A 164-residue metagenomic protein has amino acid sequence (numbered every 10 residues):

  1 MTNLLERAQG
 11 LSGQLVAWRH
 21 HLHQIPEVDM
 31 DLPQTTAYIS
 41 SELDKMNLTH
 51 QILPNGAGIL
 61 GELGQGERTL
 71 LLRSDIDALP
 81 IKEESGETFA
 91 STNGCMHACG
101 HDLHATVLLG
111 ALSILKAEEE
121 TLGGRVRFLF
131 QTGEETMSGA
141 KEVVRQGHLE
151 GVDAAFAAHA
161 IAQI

Functional and structural regions predicted by a protein language model:
T2-H97, D102, T106, S113-L122: Acidic/His- and Gly-rich active-site-bordering loop/insert found across diverse amide/peptide-bond hydrolases
Q34, G110, S138-K141: Generic recognition of short, well-ordered alpha-helical segments
I59-L60, L79-I81, G86-M96, D102-L103 (+1 more regions): Histidine/acidic-residue-rich, glycine-tolerant segments that coordinate divalent metal ions
